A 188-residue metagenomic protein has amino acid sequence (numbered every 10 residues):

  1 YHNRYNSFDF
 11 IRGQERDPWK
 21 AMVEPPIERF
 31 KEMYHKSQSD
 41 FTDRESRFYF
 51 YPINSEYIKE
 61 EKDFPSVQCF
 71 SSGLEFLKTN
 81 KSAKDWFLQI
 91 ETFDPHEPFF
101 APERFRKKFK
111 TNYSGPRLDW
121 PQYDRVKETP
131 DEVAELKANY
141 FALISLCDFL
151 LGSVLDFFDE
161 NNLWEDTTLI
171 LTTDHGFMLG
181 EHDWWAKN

Functional and structural regions predicted by a protein language model:
Y1, Y5, G73, F87-I90 (+3 more regions): Generic structural signal for small/hydrophobic residues in well-ordered secondary structure, especially within
Y1-K59, A186-N188: Catalytic-site neighborhoods of secreted/periplasmic enzymes that process anionic sulfate/phosphate groups
S46-Y51, D124-E132, L155, D174-M178: Short amphipathic alpha-helical segments, especially helix-boundary/capping motifs
D63-K81, W120-T167: A long, amphipathic alpha-helix that forms part of the scaffold/cap immediately adjacent to metal-dependent active
L74-E135, M178: Active-site His/acidic residue clusters
P98-N112, F157-N188: Histidine-centered active-site microenvironments of extracellular/periplasmic hydrolases and transferases
